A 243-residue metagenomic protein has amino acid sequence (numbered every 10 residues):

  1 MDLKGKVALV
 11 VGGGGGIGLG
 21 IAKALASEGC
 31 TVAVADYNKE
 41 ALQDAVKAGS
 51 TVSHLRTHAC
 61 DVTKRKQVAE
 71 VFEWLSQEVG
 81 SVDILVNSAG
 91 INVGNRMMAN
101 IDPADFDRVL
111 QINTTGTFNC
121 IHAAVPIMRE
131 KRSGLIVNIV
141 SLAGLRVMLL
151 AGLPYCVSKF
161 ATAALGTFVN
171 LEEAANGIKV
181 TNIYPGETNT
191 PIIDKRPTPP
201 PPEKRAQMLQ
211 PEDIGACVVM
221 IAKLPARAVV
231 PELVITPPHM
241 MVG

Functional and structural regions predicted by a protein language model:
L3-T31: Canonical Rossmann dinucleotide-binding motif of NAD(H)/NADP(H)-dependent dehydrogenases/reductases, specifically
K39-E40, A59-V71, P103: The beta1-alpha1 cofactor-binding region of Rossmann-like NAD(H)/NADP(H)-dependent oxidoreductases
R96-M98, D102-D107: Substrate-binding pocket helix/loop in short-chain dehydrogenase/reductase
I121, S158: Active-site helix of classical SDR
S141: Residue(s) in the substrate-gating loop at a strand-loop-helix junction that position the organic substrate next
R146, F168-I178: Active-site-adjacent segment of SDR/Rossmann-fold oxidoreductases
A175-I178, N182, P202-G243: C-terminal helical subdomain
